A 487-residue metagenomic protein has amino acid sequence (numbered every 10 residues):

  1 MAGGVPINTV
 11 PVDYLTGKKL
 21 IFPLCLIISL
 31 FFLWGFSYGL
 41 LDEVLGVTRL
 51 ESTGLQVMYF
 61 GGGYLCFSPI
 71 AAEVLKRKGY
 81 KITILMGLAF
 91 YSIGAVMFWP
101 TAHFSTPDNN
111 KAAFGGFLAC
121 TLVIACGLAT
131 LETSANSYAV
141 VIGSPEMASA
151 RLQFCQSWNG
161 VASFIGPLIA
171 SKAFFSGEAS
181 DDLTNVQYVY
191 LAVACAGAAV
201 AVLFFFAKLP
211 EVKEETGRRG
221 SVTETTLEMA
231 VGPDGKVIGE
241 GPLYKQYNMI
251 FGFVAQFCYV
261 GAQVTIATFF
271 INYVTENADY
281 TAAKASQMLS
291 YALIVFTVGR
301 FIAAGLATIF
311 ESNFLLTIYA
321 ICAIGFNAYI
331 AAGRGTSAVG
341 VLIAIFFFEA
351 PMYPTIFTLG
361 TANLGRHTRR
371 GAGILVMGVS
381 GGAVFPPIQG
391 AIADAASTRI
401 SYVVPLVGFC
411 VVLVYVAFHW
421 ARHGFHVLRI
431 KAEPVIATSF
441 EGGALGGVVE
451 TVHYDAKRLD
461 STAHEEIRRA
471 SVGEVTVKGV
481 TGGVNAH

Functional and structural regions predicted by a protein language model:
M1-W34, V237-Y244: Cytosolic juxtamembrane N-terminal segment immediately preceding the first transmembrane helix of multi-pass
G35, A89-N110, I321-R334, A417: C-terminal ends and interior cores of transmembrane alpha-helices in multi-pass membrane transporters/permeases
Y38-L45, G166-S171, E240-S290: Extracytoplasmic gate region of multi-pass secondary transporters
G54-L75, S290-I302: Central cavity-lining transmembrane alpha-helices of secondary-active solute carriers, predominantly the Major
C66-G115: Conserved MFS/SLC helix-loop-helix module at the cytosolic interface between two early adjacent transmembrane helices
C126-M147, A350-G373: Intracellular juxtamembrane helix-capping segments at the cytosolic ends of symmetry-related transmembrane helices
R151-V212: Helix-loop-helix hairpin linking two adjacent transmembrane segments in secondary transporters
F310-I356: C-terminal transmembrane helical hairpin of 12-TM major facilitator-type secondary transporters
